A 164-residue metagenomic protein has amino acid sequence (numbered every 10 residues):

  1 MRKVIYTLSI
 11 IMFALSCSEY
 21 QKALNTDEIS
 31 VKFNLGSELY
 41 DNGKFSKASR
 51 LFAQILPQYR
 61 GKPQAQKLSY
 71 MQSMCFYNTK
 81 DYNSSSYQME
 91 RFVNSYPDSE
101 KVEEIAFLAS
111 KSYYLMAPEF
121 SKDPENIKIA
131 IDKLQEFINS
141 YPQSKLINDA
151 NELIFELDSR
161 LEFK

Functional and structural regions predicted by a protein language model:
R2-Y6, S16-K164: Acidic, polar-rich low-complexity tracts and alpha-helical solenoid repeat scaffolds
M12-F13: Hydrophobic core
